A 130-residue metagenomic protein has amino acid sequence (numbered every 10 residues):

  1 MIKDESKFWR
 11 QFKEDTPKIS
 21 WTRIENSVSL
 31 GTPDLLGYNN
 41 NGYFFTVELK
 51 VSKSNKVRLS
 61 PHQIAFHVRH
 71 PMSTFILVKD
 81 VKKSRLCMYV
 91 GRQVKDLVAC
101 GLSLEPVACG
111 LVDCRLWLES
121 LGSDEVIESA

Functional and structural regions predicted by a protein language model:
M1-N26, N40: Acidic-basic catalytic patches of nuclease active cores, encompassing PD-(D/E)XK and other metal-cofactor nuclease
G31: Beta-rich catalytic cores
L35-G37, Y43-K53: Conserved catalytic cores of phosphodiester-cleaving nucleases, focusing on short active-site segments
K53-H70: Mg2+/Mn2+-dependent nuclease catalytic core
S60, M88-Q93, G110-D113: Helix N-cap / beta->alpha transition motif
R69-K95: Nucleic-acid nuclease catalytic cores
V94-L102: Acidic, Ser/Thr-rich peripheral helices and adjacent loops at domain boundaries
L104-A130: Charged phosphate-binding loop/patch that engages nucleotide di/tri-phosphates or the phosphate backbone of nucleic
